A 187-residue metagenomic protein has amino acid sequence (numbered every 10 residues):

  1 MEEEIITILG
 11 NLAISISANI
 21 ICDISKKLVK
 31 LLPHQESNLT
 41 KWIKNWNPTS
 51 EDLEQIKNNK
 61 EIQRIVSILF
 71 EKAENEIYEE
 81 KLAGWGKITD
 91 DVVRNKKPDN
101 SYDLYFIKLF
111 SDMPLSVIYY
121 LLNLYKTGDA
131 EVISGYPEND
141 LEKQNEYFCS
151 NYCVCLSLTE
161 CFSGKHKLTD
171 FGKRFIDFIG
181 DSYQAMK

Functional and structural regions predicted by a protein language model:
M1, A13, P33, N47 (+3 more regions): Short, flexible coil/linker elements and helix-boundary hinge sites characteristic of intrinsically disordered
M1-K44: Membrane-inserting effector segments that mediate pore formation, membrane fusion, or transient membrane insertion
E2-I6, L28-V29, W46-D52, E79-G86 (+2 more regions): Phosphate-binding glycine-rich loops and adjacent basic patches that engage nucleotide phosphates, nucleic-acid
I5, L9, A13, E54 (+4 more regions): Non-transmembrane, amphipathic alpha-helical segments
I8, I16, I20, I24 (+5 more regions): Residue-level detector of well-ordered alpha-helical segments, enriched for hydrophobic/aromatic packing positions
L32-S101: Membrane-proximal, non-transmembrane interface segments of integral membrane proteins
L82-K187: Long, helix-rich, hydrophobic modules that act as membrane-proximal anchors or helical bundle/coiled-coil regulators
